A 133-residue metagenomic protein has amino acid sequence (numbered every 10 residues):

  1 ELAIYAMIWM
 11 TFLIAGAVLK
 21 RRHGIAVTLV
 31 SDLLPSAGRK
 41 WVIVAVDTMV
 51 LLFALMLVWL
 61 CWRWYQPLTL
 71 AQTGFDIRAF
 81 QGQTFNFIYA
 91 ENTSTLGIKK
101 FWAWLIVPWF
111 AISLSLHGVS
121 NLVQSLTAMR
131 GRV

Functional and structural regions predicted by a protein language model:
E1-V133: Alpha-helical transmembrane segments and membrane-interface helix-loop junctions in multi-pass membrane proteins
